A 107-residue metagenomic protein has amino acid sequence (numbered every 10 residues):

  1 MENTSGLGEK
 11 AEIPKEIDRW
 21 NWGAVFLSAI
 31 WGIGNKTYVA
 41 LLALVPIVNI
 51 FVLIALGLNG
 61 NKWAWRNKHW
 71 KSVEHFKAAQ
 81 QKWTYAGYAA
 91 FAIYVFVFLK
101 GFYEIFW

Functional and structural regions predicted by a protein language model:
M1-A40, A55-A90: Membrane-interface extramembranous regions at the lipid-water interface
L42-V52: Short hydrophobic membrane-inserting alpha-helices and related fusion/pore-forming segments
F91-V95: Hydrophobic alpha-helical transmembrane segments of multi-pass integral membrane proteins
F96-W107: Juxtamembrane boundary at the C-terminal end of a transmembrane helix
